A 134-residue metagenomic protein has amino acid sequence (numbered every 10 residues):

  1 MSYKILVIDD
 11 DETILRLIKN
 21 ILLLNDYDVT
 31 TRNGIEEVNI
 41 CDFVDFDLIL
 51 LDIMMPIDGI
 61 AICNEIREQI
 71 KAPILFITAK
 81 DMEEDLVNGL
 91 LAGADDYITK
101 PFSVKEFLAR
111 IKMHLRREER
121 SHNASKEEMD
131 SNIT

Functional and structural regions predicted by a protein language model:
K4, M113-T134: Short, Lys/Arg-enriched segments at the junction into DNA-binding effector domains of transcriptional regulators
E12-T30, E36: Two-component/phosphorelay signaling modules centered on CheY-like receiver
D42-V44, E65-A72, A92: Conserved phosphotransfer cores of two-component systems
V44-L50: Active-site beta3 strand of CheY-like receiver
L51-D52, T78: Active-site residues of response regulator receiver
F102-L115: C-terminal output helix
